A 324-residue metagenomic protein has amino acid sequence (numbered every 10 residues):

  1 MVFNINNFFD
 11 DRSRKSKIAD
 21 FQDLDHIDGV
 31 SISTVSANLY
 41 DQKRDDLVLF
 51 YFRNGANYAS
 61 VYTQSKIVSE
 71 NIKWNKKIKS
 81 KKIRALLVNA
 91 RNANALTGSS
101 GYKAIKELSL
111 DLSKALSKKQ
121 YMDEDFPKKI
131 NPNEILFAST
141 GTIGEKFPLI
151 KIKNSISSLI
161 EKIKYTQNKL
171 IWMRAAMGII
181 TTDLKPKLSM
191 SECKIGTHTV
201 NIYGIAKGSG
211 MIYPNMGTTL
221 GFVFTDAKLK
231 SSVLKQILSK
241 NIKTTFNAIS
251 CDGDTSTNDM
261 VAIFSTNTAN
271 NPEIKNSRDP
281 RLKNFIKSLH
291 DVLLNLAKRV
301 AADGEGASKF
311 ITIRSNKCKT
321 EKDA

Functional and structural regions predicted by a protein language model:
M1-Y62: N-terminal amphipathic/basic leader segments beginning at the initiator methionine
D28-N38, N57, K187-S191, G204-G210 (+2 more regions): Glycine-rich, charged/polar anion/phosphate-binding loops that engage phosphate groups from diverse ligands
V48-E107, N133-A138, M211-L234: Glycine-rich phosphate/pyrophosphate-binding loop regions near the starts of catalytic domains
I67-I78, A104-D123, K235-A248, S288-A297: Short, well-ordered amphipathic alpha-helical segments that serve as non-catalytic structural scaffolds within diverse
L86, R91-S99, E124-N154, S250-E273 (+1 more regions): Short, surface-exposed loop/turn segments at secondary-structure boundaries that line and modulate
D111-Y121, D125-F246, S256: Glycine-rich, mobile lid/loop segments that gate access to catalytic sites or pores
G217, A227-L289: Carboxylate- and glycine-rich phosphate/diphosphate-binding segment that chelates Mg2+/Mn2+
I263-A324: A glycine- and small/hydrophobic-rich beta-loop-beta segment that serves as a flexible "lid/hinge" or phosphate-binding
